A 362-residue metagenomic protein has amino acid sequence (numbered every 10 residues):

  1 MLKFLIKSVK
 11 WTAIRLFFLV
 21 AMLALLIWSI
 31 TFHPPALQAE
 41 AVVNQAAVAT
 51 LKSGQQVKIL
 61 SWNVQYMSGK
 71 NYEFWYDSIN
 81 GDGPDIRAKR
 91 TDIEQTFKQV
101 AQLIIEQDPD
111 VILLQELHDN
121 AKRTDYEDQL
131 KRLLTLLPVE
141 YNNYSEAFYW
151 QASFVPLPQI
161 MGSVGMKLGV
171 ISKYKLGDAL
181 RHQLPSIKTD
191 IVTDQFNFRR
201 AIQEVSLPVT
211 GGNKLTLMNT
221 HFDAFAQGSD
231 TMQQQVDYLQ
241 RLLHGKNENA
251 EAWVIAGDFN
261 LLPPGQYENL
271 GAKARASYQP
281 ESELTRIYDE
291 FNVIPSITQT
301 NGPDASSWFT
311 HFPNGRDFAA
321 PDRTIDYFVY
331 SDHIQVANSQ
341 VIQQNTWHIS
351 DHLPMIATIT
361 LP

Functional and structural regions predicted by a protein language model:
L2-V139, N143-V155, M161-G165: N-terminal, active-site-proximal structural segment of metallo-dependent hydrolase catalytic domains
V42-A47, K98-A101, R199-E204, P313 (+1 more regions): Alpha-helical scaffolding within the catalytic cores of extracellular/periplasmic polymer-degrading hydrolases
V48-I59, S68-K70, V164, L168-D178 (+4 more regions): Beta-strand-turn-beta hairpins that frame and shape the catalytic cleft of phosphate-ester-processing enzymes
L51-G54, I105-E106, P138-V139, M161-V164 (+5 more regions): Extracellular/periplasmic catalytic domains that process cell-envelope and extracellular macromolecules
K58-V64, T96-Y126, I171, V205 (+4 more regions): Active-site beta-strand/loop signature of hydrolases that rely on acidic residues for catalysis
G83-R90, L117-A121, P185-D194, H221-D230: Surface-exposed cleft-lining segments at the edges of enzyme active sites
K89-Q99, D125, Q129, S163 (+6 more regions): Soluble or luminal CAZymes and related metallo-dependent hydrolases
D125, N142-V170, S229, A250 (+2 more regions): Active site of divalent-metal-dependent phosphoester/diester hydrolases
